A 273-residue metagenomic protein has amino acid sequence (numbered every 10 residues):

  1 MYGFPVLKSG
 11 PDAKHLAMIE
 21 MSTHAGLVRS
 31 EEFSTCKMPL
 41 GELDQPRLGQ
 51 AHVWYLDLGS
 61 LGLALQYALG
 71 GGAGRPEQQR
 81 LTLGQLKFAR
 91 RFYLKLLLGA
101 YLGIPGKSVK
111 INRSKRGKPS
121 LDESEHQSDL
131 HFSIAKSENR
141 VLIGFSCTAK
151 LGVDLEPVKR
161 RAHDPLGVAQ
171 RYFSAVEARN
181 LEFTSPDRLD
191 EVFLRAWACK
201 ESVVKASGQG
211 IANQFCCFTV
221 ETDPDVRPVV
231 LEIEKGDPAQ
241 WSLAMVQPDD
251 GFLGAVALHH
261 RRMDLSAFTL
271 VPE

Functional and structural regions predicted by a protein language model:
Y2-E273: Core catalytic alpha/beta fold that binds nucleotide/phospho-ligands
